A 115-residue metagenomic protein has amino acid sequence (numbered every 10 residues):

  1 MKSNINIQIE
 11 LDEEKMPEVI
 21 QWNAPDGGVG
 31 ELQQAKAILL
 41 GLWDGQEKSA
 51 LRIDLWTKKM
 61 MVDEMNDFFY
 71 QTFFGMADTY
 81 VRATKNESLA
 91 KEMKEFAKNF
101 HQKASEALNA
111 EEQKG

Functional and structural regions predicted by a protein language model:
M1-S3: Short loop/turn motifs at secondary-structure junctions and domain boundaries
I5-A24: Active-site and channel-lining beta-strand-loop segments that bind or position nucleotide-derived/phosphorylated
K15, M61-N66, F96-A104: Short amphipathic alpha-helical patches
E18-K85: Active-site- and interface-proximal helix/loop "cap" or "latch" segments in soluble metabolic and energy-transducing
D78-G115: C-terminal charged interaction modules
